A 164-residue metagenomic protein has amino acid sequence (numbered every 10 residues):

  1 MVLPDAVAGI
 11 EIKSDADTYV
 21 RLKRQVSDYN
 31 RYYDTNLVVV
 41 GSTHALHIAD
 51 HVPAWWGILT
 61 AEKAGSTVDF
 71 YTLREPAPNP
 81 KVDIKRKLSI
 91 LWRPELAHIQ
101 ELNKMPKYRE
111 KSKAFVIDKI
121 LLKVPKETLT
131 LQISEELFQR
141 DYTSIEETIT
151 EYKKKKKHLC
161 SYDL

Functional and structural regions predicted by a protein language model:
M1, L59-A64, L73, Y152 (+1 more regions): Positively charged, polar, low-complexity stretches
M1-A16: Conserved catalytic cores of phosphodiester-cleaving nucleases, focusing on short active-site segments
V7-A8, S66-V68: Hydrophobic residues embedded in beta-strands of well-ordered beta-sheets
D17-E62: Catalytic cores of nucleic-acid endonucleases
Y19-R31, P76-K87, Y142-K156: Hydrophobic transmembrane alpha-helix bundles
T67-F138: A conserved mid-domain beta-alpha-beta active-site/ligand-binding segment of alpha/beta enzyme cores
T130-L164: Acidic, metal-dependent phosphodiester-chemistry machinery of nucleic-acid enzymes
